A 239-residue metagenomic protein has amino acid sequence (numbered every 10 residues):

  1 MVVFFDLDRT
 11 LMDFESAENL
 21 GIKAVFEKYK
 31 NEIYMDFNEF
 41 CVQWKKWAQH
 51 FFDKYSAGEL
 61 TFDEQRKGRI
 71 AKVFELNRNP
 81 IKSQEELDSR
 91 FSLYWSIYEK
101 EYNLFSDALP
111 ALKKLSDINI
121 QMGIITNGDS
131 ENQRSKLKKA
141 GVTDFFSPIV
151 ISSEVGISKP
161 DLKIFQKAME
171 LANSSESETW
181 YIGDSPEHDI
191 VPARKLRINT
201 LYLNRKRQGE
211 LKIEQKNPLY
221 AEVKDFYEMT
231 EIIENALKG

Functional and structural regions predicted by a protein language model:
M1-L7, L11-S106: N-terminal helical cap/lid subdomain that shapes the substrate entry/recognition surface in HAD-like hydrolases
M1-V3, S16, L109, K113-S116 (+1 more regions): Asp-based, Mg2+/Mn2+-dependent phosphohydrolase catalytic module
M12, N38-V42, N79-P80, R90-L93 (+4 more regions): A generic short-segment signal for beta-strand/edge and adjacent turn/coil regions
A24-Y29, A111-I120: A short, Lys/Arg-enriched amphipathic alpha-helix followed by its capping loop at the start of a domain
C41-V42, S83-L87, A108, Q121-M122 (+2 more regions): Short, flexible segments with low predicted structural confidence
G58, E99-K100, Q121-M122, S153 (+1 more regions): A generic structural signal for short
